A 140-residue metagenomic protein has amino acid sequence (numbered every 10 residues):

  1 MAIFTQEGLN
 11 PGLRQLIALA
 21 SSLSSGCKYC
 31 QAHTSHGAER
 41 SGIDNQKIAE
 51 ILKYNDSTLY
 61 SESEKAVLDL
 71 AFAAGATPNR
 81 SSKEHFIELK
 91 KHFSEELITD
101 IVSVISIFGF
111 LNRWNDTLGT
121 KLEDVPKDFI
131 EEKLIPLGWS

Functional and structural regions predicted by a protein language model:
M1-S140: Hydrophobic alpha-helical segments
